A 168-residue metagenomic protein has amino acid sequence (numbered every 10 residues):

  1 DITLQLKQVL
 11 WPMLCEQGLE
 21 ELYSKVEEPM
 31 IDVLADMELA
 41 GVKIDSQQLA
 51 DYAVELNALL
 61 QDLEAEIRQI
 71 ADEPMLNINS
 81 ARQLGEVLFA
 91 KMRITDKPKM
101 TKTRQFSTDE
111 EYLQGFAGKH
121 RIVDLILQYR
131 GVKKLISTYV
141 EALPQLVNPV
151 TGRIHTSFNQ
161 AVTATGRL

Functional and structural regions predicted by a protein language model:
D1-L168: Conserved "right-hand" nucleotidyltransferase catalytic core of DNA-directed polymerases
